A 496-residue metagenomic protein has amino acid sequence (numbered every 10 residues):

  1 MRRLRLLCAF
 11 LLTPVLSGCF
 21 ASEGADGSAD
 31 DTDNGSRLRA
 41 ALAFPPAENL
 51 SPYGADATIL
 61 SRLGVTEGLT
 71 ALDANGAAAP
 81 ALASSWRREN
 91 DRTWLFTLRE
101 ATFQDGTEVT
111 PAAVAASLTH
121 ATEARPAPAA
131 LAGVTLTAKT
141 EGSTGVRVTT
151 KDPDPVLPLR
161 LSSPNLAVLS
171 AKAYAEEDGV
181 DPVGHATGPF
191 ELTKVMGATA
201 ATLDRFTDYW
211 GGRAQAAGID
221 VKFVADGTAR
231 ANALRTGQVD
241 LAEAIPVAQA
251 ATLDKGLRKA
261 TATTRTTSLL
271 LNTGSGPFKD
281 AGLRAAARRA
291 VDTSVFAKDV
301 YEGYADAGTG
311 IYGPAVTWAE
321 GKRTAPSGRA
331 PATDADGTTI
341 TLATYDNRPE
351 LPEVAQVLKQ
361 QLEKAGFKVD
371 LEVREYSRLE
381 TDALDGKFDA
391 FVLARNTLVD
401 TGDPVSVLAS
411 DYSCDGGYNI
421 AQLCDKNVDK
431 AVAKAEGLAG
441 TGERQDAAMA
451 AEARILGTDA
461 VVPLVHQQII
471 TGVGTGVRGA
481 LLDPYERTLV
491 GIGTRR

Functional and structural regions predicted by a protein language model:
A41-E89, T119, H185: N-terminal lobe/hinge region of extracytoplasmic solute-binding protein
E89, A129-A173, K194: Surface-exposed binding/hinge segments that line and control ligand-binding clefts or catalytic entry sites
L161-G212, G218: Gly/Pro-rich hinge or "lid" segments in bacterial periplasmic/extracellular proteins
F206-A251: Ligand-site clamp/hinge motif
G274-V316, I455-A460: Periplasmic-binding protein-like
E302-A335, R348-E350: Structural transition elements
S377-R378, A409-G474: Extracytoplasmic/peripheral linker and loop segments enriched in polar/acidic and small residues with frequent Thr/Pro
T471-R496: Long beta-strand-rich cores associated with HINT superfamily self-processing modules
